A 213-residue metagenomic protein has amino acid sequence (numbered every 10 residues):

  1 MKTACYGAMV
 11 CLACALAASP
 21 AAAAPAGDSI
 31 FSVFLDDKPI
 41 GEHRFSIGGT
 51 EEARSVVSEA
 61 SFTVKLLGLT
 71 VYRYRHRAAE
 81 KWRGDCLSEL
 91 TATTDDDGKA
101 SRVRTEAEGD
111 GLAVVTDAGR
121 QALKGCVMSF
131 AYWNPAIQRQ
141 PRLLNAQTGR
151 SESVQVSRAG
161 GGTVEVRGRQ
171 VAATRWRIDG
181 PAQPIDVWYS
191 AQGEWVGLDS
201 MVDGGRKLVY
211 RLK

Functional and structural regions predicted by a protein language model:
M1-C5: Positively charged n-region of N-terminal signal peptides that target proteins for export
G7-A17: Bacterial N-terminal signal peptides
A23-G109, A113-K213: Acidic, serine/threonine-rich low-complexity disordered tracts
